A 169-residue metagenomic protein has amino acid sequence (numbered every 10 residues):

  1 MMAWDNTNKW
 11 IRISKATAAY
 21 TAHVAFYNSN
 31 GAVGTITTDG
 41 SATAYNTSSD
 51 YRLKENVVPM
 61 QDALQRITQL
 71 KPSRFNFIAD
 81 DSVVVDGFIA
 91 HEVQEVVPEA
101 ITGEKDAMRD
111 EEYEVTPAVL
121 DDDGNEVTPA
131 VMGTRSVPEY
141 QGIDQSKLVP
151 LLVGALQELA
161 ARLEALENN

Functional and structural regions predicted by a protein language model:
M1-Y51, D62, D80: Trimeric beta-solenoid/beta-helix "fiber body" segments of extracellular/virion adhesins and depolymerases
N46-N169: Intramolecular chaperone/auto-protease modules of tailspike-like proteins
